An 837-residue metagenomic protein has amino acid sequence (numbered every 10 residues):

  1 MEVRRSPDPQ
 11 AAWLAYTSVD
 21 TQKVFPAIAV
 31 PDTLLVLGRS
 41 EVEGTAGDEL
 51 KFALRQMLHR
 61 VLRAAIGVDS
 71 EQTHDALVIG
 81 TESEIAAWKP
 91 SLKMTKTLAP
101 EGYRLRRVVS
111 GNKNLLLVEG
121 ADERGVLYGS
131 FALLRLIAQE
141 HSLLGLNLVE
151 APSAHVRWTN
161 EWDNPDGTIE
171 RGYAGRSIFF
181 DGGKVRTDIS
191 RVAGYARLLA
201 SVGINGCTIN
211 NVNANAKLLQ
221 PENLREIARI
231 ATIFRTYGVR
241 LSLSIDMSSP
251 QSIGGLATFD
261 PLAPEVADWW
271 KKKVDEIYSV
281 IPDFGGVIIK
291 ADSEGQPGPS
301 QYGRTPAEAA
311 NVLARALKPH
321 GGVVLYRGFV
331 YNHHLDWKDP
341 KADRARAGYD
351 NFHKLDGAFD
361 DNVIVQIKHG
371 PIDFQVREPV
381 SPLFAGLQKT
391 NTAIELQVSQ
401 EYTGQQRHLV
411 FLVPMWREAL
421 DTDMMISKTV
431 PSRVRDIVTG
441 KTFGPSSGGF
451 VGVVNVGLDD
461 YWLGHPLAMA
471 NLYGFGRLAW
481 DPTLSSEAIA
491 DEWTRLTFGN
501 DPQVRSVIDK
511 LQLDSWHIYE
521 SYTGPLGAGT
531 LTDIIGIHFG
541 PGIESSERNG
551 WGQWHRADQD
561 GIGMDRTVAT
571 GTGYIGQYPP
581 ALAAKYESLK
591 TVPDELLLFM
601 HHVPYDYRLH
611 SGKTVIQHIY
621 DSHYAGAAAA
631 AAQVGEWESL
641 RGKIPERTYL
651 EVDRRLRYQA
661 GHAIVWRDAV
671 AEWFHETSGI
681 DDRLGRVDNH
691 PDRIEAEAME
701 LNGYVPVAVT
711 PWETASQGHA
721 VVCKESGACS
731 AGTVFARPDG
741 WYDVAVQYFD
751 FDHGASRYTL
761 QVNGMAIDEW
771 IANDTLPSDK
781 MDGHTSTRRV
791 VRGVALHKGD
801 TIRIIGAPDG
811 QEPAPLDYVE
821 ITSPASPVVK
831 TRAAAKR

Functional and structural regions predicted by a protein language model:
M1-G111, L144-G145, K836: Acidic, contiguous N-terminal accessory segments
F25-V42, F180, N210-N213, V603-I616: Acidic/histidine-rich, surface-exposed loop or edge segments in extracytoplasmic proteins
E41-E49, A53, L92-I288, K318 (+1 more regions): Feature activates predominantly on carbohydrate-active enzymes
V42-E43, A86, G125, D166-I169 (+10 more regions): Flexible loop/turn segments at secondary-structure boundaries
E82, A121-E123, F131, N164 (+10 more regions): An acidic- and aromatic-residue-enriched active-site/binding cleft used to recognize and process polar
G182-V185, G255-D491, T497-D501: Catalytic-core regions of glycoside hydrolase
V430-E695, V709-T710: Catalytic domains of carbohydrate-active enzymes that cleave complex glycans
D681-R837: Extracytoplasmic
